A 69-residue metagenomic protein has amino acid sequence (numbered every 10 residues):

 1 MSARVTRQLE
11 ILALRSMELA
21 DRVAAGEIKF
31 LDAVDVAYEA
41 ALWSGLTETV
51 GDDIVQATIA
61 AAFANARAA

Functional and structural regions predicted by a protein language model:
M1-A69: Modules that initiate DNA replication and primer synthesis
